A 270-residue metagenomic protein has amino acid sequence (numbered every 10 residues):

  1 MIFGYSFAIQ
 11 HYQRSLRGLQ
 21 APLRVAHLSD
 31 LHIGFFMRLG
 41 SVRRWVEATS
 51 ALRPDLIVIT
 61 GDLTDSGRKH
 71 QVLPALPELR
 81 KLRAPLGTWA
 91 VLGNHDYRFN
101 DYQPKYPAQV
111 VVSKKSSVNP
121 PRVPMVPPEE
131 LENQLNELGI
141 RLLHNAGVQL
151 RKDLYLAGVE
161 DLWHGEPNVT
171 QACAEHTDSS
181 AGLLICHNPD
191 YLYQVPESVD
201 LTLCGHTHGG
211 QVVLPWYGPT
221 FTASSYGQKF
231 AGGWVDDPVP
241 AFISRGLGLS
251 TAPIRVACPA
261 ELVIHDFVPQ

Functional and structural regions predicted by a protein language model:
M1-L19: N-terminal membrane-anchoring alpha-helices
S15-A26, I140-R141, G147-L156, D236-A241 (+1 more regions): Beta-strand-turn-beta hairpins that frame and shape the catalytic cleft of phosphate-ester-processing enzymes
A21-V123, E130-L131, L138-R141: Membrane-embedded segments
P22-I33, D153-L162, L183-C186, P240-G246: Active-site-proximal beta-strand elements of phosphoester/diester hydrolases
H27-S29, I57-D62, G87-N94, L143-N145 (+3 more regions): Active-site neighborhood of phospho(di)ester-bond hydrolases with catalytic His/Asp-centered motifs
L63-S66, N94-R98, V148, L162-H164 (+3 more regions): Solvent-exposed loop/turn segments at secondary-structure junctions within structured extracellular/periplasmic domains
Y102-I140, H144-G147, R151-C186, L192-Q194 (+1 more regions): Binuclear metal-dependent hydrolase catalytic cores centered on His/Asp/Glu-rich metal-binding motifs
P189-D266: Conserved beta-sheet core of the metallophosphoesterase superfamily
